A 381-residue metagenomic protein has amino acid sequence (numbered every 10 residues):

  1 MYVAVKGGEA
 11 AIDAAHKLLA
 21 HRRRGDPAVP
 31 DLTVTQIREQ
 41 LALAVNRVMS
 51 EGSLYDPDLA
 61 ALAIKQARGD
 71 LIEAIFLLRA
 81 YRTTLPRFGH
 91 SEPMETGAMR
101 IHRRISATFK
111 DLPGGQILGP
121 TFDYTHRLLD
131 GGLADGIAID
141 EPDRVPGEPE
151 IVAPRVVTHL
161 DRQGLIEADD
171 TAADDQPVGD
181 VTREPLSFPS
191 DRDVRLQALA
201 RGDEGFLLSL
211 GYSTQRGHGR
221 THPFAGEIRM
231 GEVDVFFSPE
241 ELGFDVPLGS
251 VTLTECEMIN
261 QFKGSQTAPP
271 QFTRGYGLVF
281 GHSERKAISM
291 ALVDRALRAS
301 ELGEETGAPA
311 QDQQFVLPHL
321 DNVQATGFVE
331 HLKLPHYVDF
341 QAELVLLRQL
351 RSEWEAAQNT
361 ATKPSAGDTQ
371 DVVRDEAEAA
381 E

Functional and structural regions predicted by a protein language model:
M1-S50, M99-G119, D123: N-terminal, Lys/Arg-enriched amphipathic/low-complexity engagement segments that precede the first folded domain
Y2, K6-E9, G52-D56, D70-L78 (+3 more regions): Proteins with a high burden of low-complexity, intrinsically disordered sequence enriched in S/T/G/P/A and R, requiring
V34-D58, A63-G89, P93: Hydrophobic alpha-helical segments, chiefly the membrane-spanning helices and signal/signal-anchor peptides
F76, E95, S106-F109, P113 (+3 more regions): A ubiquitous, low-specificity "background" feature that marks scattered single residues across proteins without
R87, P93-A153: Helix-turn-helix/homeodomain-like alpha-helical modules used for DNA recognition and transcription-factor dimerization
D143-E381: Acidic, serine/proline-rich low-complexity intrinsically disordered regions
